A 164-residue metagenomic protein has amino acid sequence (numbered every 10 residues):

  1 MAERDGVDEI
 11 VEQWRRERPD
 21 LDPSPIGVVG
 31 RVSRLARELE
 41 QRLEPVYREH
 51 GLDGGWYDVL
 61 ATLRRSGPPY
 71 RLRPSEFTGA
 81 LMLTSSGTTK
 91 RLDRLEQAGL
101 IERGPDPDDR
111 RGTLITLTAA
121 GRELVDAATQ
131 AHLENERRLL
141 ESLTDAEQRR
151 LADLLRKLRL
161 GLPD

Functional and structural regions predicted by a protein language model:
M1-H50: N-terminal leader segment of winged-helix/HTH proteins
S33, A61-P68, T129, R156: Short, locally clustered residues in the helix-turn-helix/winged-helix DNA-binding domain
W56-L60: Short alpha-helical "packing" element that flanks the helix-turn-helix/winged-helix DNA-binding module
E76-T78: A short acidic, leucine-rich amphipathic alpha-helix
T84: Helix-turn-helix DNA-binding motif, specifically the short coil turn and the N-cap/start of the second
R91-D153: Charged, amphipathic alpha-helical coiled-coil/dimerization segments
